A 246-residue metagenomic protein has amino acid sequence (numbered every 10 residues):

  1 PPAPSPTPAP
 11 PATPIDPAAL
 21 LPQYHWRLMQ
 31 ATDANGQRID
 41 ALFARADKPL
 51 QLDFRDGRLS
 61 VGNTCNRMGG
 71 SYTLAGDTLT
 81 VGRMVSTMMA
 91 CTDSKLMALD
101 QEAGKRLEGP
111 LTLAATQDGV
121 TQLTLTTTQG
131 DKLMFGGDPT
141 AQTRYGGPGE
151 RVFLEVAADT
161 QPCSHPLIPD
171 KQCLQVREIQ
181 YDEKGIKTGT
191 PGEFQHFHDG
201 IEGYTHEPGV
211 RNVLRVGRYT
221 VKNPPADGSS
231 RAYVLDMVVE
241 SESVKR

Functional and structural regions predicted by a protein language model:
P1-H206, R211, G217-R246: Lipid interaction determinants
